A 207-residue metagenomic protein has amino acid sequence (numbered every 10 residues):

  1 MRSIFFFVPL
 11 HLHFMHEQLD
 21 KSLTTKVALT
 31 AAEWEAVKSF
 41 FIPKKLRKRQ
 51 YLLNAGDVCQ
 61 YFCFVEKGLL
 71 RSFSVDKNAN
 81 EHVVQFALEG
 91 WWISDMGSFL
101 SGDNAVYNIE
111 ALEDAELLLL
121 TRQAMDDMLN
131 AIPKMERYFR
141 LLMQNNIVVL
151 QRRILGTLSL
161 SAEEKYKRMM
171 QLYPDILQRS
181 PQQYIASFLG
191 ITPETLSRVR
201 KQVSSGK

Functional and structural regions predicted by a protein language model:
P9, L160-K207: Phosphate-/nucleic-acid-contacting segments
P9-I42: Cyclic nucleotide-binding regulatory module and flanking cytosolic helices
P43-K44, Q60-V65, V84-Q85, F188: His/acidic/aromatic-lined binding-pocket segments of jelly-roll/cupin-type domains and related regulatory beta-sandwich
R49, Q60, F64-R71, G90: Glycine- and acidic-residue-biased ligand/ion/polar-headgroup-sensing regions
L52-D57: Short phosphate-coordinating micro-motif centered on Lys-Gly-acidic
V83-R140, Q144: Cyclic-nucleotide recognition modules
R140-Y173: Strongly charged, low-complexity linkers/loops
